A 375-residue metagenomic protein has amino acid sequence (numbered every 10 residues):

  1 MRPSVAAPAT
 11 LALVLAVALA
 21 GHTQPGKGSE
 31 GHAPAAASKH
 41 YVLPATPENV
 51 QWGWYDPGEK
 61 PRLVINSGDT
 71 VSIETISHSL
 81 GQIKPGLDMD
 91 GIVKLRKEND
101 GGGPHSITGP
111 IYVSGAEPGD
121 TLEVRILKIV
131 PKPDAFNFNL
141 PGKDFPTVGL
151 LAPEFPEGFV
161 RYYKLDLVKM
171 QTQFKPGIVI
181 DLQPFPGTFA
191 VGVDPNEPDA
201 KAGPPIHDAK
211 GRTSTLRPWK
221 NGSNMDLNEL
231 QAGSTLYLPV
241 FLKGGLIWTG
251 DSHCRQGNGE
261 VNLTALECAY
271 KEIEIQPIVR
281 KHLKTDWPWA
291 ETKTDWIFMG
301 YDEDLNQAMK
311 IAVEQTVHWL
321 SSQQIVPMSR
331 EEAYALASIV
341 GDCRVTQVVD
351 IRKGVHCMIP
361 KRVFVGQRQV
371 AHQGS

Functional and structural regions predicted by a protein language model:
P8-A20: Bacterial N-terminal signal peptides
S38-N99: N-terminal, Lys/Arg-enriched amphipathic/low-complexity engagement segments that precede the first folded domain
T46-D56, D100-T108, T213-N221: Short, structured beta-strand/loop micro-motifs enriched in basic residues and often containing a Trp
I73, T121-V124, L238: A generic structural signal for residues embedded in beta-strands
H78-D90, I129-L140, G244-C254, Q347-V349: Short, Lys/Arg- and Gly-enriched loop/turn segments at beta-strand edges
K128-Q231: Intrinsically disordered, low-complexity linker/loop segments enriched in Gly/Pro and charged/polar residues
L182-T188, P195, D199-N306, V317: Conserved mixed alpha/beta catalytic, RNA-binding, or beta-rich assembly cores of soluble enzyme, regulatory
